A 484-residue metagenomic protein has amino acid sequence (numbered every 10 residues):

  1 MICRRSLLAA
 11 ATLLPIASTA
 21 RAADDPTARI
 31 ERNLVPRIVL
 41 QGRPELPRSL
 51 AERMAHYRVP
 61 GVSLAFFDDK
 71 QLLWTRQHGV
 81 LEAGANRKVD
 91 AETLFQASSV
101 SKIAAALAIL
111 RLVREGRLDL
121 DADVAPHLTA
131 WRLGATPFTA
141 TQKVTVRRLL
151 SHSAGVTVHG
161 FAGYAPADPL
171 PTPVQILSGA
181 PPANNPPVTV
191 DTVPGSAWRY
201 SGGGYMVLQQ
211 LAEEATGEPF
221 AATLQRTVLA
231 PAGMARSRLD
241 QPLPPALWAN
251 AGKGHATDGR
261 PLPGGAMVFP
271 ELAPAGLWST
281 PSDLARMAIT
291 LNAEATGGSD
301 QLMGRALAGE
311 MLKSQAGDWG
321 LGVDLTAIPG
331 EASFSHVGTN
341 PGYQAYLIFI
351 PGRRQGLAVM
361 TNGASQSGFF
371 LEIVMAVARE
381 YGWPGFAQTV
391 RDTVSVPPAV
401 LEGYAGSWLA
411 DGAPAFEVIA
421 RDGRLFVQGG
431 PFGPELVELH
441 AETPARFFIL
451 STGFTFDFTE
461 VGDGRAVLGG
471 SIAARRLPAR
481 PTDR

Functional and structural regions predicted by a protein language model:
M1-L14: N-terminal secretory signal peptides and thylakoid transit peptides that target proteins across membranes
I16-R21: C-terminal segment of classical bacterial N-terminal signal peptides
A22-Q77, E213-E218, A222-R226, A230 (+1 more regions): Catalytic loop of the DD-peptidase/beta-lactamase superfamily, centered on the K-T-G motif and neighboring
R29-R32, A85-V89, P182-T192, P263-P270: Short glycine/proline-rich turn/loop motifs
G42-L46, P126, A165-V193, E218-S237 (+1 more regions): Short, charged, amphipathic alpha-helices and their helix-cap/turn boundaries
L46, A55-A65, G84-R148, T189-G203 (+2 more regions): Short active-site loop at a secondary-structure junction that contains or immediately precedes the catalytic residue(s)
G61, Q96-V100, L112-F161, Q210 (+2 more regions): Active-site helix/loop module of the DD-peptidase/beta-lactamase fold, centered on the serine-lysine SxxK catalytic
E82-D90, G368-M375: A short, polar/charged loop-to-alpha-helix boundary motif
